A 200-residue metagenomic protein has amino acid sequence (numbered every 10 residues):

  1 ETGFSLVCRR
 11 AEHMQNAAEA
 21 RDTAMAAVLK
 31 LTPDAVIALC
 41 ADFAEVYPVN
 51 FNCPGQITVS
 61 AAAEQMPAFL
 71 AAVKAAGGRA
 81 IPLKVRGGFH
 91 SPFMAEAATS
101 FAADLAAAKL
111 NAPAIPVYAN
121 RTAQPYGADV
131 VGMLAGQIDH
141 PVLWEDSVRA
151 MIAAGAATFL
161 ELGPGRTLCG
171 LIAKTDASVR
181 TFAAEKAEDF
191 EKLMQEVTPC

Functional and structural regions predicted by a protein language model:
E1-P141, A177: Alpha/beta catalytic cores of group-transfer enzymes, especially the acyltransferase/condensing modules of polyketide
A106-C200: Acyltransferase/transacylase module recognition
